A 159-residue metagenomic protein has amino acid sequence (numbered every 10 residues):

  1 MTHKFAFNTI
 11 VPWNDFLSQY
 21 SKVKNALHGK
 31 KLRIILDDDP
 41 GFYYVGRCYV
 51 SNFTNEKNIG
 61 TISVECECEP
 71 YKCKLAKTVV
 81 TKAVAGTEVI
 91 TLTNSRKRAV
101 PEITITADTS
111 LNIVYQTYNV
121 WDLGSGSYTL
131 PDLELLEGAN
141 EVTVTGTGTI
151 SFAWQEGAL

Functional and structural regions predicted by a protein language model:
M1-W13, N58-Y71, N140: Oligomerization/assembly interface segments of phage tail-like spikes and tubes
F7, L36-P40, Y115-T117, G146: Short acidic, glycine-rich loop/turn motifs
I10-F42: Short N-terminal edge-element motif at the start of the domain
V11-N14, P40-V45, S110-V114, T149-F152: Short, surface-exposed beta-strand/loop "edge" segments at domain boundaries and coil↔beta transitions
K22-A26, F53-N55, A83-T87, D122: Short, low-complexity, polar/charged sequence segments that are solvent-exposed and flexible
A26-H28, E56-G60, S95-K97, L136: Solvent-exposed loop and beta-edge segments used for protein-protein assembly and interaction
G29-K72: Short beta-strand and beta-hairpin "edge-sheet" elements
Y71-L159: Intrinsically disordered, low-complexity segments enriched in serine, threonine, and glycine
